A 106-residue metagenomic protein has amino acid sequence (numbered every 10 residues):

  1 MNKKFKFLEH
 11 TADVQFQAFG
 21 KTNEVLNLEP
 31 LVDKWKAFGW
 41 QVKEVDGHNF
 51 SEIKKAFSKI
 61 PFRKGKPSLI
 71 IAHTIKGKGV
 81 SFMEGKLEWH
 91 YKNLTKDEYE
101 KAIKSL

Functional and structural regions predicted by a protein language model:
M1-L106: Glycine-rich ThDP/TPP pyrophosphate-binding loop and its adjacent helix/strand module within ThDP-dependent enzymes
